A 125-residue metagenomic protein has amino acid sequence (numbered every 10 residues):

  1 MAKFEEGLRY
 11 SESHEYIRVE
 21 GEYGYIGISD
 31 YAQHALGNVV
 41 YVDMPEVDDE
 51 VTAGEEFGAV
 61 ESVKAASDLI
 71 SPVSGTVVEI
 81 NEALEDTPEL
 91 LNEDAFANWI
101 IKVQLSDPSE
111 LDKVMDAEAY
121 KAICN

Functional and structural regions predicted by a protein language model:
M1-E56, E89, E93-N125: Acidic, low-complexity mobile loops and tails
H14, V60, L69, S74-V77: Conserved hydrophobic positions within beta-strands
V19, S62-V63, P72, S106: A short, compositionally biased micro-patch
S62-A65, E82: Short, conserved catalytic or interaction motifs in soluble domains
K64, I70-P72, F96-N98: Short connector loops at helix/strand junctions that flank enzyme active sites, especially segments positioning acidic
S67, E85, E110: Conserved protein kinase catalytic core
V77-E93: Short, charge-rich, low-complexity interaction segments located in flexible loops at or near secondary-structure
